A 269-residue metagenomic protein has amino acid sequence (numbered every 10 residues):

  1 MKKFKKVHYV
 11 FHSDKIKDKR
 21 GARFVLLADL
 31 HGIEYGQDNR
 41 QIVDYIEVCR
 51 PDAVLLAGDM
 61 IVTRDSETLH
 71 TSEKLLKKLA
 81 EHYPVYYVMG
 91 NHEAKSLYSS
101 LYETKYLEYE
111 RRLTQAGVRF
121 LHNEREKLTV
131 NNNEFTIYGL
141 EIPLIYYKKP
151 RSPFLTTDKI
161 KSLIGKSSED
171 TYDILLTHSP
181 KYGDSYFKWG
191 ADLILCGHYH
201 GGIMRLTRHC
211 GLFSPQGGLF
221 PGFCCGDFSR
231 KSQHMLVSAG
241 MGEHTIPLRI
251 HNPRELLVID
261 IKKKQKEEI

Functional and structural regions predicted by a protein language model:
M1-E34: Acidic, histidine-bearing metal-coordination/catalytic regions of metal-dependent phosphoesterases
H12-V25, V118, R125-G139, S229-M235 (+1 more regions): Beta-strand-turn-beta hairpins that frame and shape the catalytic cleft of phosphate-ester-processing enzymes
F24-R40, M60-H70, A94-T104, Y146-F154 (+2 more regions): Acidic/histidine-rich helix-loop elements that form or flank divalent-metal/phosphate-binding sites at the catalytic
L26-A28, V54-D59, P84-N91, L121-E124 (+3 more regions): Active-site neighborhood of phospho(di)ester-bond hydrolases with catalytic His/Asp-centered motifs
D38-T129: Core catalytic region of metal-dependent phosphoesterases/phosphodiesterases, especially metallo-beta-lactamase-like
L97-E103, L107-A116, V130-D173, G183 (+1 more regions): Binuclear metal-dependent hydrolase catalytic cores centered on His/Asp/Glu-rich metal-binding motifs
S179-L257: Conserved beta-sheet core of the metallophosphoesterase superfamily
I259-K266: Short beta-strand-to-coil "C-cap" segments at the C-terminal boundary of structured domains/repeats, marking
